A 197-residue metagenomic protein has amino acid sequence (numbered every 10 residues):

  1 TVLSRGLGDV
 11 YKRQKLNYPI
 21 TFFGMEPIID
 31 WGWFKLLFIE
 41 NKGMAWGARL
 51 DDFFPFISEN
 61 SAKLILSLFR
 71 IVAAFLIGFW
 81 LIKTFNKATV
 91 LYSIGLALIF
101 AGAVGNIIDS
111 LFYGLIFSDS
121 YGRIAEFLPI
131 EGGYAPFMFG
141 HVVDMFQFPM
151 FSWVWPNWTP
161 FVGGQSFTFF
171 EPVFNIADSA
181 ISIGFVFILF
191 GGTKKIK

Functional and structural regions predicted by a protein language model:
R5, D9-K197: Alpha-helical transmembrane bundles and membrane-interface segments of multipass inner-membrane proteins
